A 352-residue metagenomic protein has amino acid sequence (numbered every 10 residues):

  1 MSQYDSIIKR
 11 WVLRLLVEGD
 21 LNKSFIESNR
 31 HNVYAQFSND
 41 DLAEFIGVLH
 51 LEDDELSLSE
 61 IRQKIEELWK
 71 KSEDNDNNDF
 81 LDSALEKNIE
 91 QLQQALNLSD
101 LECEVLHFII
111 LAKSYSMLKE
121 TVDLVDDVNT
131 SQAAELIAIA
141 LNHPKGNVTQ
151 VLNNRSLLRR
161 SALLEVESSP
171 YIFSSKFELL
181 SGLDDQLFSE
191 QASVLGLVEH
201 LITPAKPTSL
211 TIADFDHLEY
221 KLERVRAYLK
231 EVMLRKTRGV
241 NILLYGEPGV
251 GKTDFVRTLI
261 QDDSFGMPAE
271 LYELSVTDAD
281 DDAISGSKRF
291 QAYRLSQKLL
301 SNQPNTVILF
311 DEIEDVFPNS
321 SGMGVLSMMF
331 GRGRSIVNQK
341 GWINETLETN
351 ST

Functional and structural regions predicted by a protein language model:
M1-P248, F255-K340, N344-N350: Intrinsically disordered, low-complexity N-terminal extensions of AAA+/P-loop NTPases that precede the structured
